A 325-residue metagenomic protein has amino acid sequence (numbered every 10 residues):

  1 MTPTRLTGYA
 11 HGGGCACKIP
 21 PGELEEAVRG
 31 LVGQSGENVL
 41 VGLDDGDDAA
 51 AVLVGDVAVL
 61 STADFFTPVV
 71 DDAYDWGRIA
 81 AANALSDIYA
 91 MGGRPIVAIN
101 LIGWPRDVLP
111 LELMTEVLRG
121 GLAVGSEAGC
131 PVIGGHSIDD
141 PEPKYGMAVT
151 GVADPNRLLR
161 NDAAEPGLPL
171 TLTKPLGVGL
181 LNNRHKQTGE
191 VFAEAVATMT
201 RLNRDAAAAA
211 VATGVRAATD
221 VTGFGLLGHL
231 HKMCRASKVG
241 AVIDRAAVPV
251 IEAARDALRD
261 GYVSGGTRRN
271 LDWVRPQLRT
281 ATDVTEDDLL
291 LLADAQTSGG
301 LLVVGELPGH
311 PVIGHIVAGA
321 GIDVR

Functional and structural regions predicted by a protein language model:
M1-A90, E165-T171, P311-H315: N-terminal glycine-rich phosphate/pyrophosphate-binding loops that anchor nucleotide-derived ligands and cofactors
M1-G12, E23-E26, E37, R106-P131 (+4 more regions): Glycine-/charge-enriched secondary-structure boundary and capping motifs
A50-S61, T200-A206, L271-T282: Acidic-glycine-rich active-site phosphate/pyrophosphate-binding loop
V54-V70, R78, R94-V191, H315: Glycine-rich anion-binding loops of enzyme active sites
A73-I99, E116-E127, L202-T213, L226-K232: Small-aliphatic-rich amphipathic alpha-helix that forms the alpha element of a beta-alpha
Y74, V191-T198, R216-A217, D287-L292: Short pre-catalytic strand/loop immediately N-terminal to key active-site residues, enriched for Gly-Thr
A148-L158, E190-V211, V284: Active-site glycine-rich loop that binds ribose-phosphate moieties when present
